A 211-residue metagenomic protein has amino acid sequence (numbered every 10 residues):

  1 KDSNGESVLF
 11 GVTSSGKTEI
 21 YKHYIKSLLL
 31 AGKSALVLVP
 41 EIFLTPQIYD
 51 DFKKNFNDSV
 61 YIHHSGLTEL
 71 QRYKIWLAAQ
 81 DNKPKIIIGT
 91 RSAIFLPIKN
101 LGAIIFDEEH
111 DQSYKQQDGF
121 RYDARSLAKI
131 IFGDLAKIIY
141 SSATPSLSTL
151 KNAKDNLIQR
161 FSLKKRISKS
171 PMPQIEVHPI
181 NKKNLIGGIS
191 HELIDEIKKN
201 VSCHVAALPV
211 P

Functional and structural regions predicted by a protein language model:
D2-N4, N200-V201: Phosphate-binding P-loop
V8-F10, L28, K33-E41, I62-H63 (+1 more regions): Conserved RecA-like ASCE P-loop NTPase motor core of nucleic-acid helicases/translocases
F10, I130-I131, L135-P211: Conserved interdomain linker/interface between the two RecA-like ATPase lobes of SF2 helicase motors
S15-I20, S27-F52, Q71: Conserved Walker A/P-loop ATP-binding site and its immediately adjacent core in helicase/helicase-like ATPase domains
K33-A35, S59, N82-I86, N100-A103 (+2 more regions): Loop/turn-to-beta-strand initiation segments
D51-S59, H63-I87: Conserved motor-coupling elements within RecA-like helicase/translocase cores
Y61-E69, D111-R121, N181-I186: Flexible beta-alpha connector loops of hexameric P-loop NTPases
S92-Y140: SF2 helicase catalytic motif II
